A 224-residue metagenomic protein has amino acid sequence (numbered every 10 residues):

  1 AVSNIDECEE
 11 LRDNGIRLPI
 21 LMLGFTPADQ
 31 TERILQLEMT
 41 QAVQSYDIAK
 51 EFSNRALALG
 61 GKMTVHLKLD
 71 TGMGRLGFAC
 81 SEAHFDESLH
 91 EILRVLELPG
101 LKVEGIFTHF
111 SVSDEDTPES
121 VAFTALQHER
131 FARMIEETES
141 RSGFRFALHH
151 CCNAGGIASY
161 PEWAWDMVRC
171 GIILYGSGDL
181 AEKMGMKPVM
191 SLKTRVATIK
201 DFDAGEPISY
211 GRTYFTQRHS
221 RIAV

Functional and structural regions predicted by a protein language model:
A1-M39, V43-F52, A154, S159: N-terminal active-site wall of soluble small-molecule enzyme domains
G15, E38, G60, S142-G143: Glycine-centered loop/turn motif at secondary-structure junctions
L18-I20, V103-E104, A223: Hydrophobic anchor at the start of a short beta-strand that flanks the dinucleotide cofactor-binding loop
P19, T26, L37, E91 (+2 more regions): Sparse, context-dependent recognition of short Cys/His-centered cofactor- or disulfide-binding micro-motifs
I20-F25, A42-Q44, G60-L69, G171: Short, structured secondary-structure boundary patches
T31, L57, Y214-F215: Short secondary-structure boundary/capping segments
K50, N54-R55, G61-T64, T71-D203: Active-site loop/helix belt of alpha/beta enzymes
K193-V224: Functionally critical, mid-to-C-terminal surface segments that flank or help form catalytic/ligand
